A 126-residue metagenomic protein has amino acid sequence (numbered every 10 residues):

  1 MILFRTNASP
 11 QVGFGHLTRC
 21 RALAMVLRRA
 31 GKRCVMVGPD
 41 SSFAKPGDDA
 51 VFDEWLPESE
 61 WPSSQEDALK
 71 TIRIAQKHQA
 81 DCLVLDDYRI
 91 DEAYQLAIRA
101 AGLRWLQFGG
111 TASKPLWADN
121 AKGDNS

Functional and structural regions predicted by a protein language model:
M1-L3: Extreme N-terminal starter segment of soluble prokaryotic enzymes
R5, S9-F14, R19-V26, V37-S126: Active-site and donor-binding regions of nucleotide-sugar-utilizing enzymes
R29-V35: A generic structural motif
